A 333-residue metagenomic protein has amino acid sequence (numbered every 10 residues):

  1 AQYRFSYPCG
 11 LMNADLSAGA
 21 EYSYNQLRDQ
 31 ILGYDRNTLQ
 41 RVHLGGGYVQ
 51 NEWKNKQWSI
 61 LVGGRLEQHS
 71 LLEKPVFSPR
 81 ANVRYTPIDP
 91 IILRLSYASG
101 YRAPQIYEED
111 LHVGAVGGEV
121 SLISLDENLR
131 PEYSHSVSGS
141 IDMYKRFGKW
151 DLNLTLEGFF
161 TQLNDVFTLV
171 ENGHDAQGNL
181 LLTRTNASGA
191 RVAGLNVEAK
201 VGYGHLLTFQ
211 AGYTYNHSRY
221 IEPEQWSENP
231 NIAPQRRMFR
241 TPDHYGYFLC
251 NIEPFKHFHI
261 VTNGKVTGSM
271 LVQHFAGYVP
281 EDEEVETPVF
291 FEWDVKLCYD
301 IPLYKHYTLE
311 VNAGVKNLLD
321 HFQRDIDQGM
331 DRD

Functional and structural regions predicted by a protein language model:
A1-E73, L152-G158, G194, L206-G212: Face-selective signature of the C-terminal outer-membrane beta-barrel domain
A1-F5, G47-W53, A81-Y85, G139-M143 (+6 more regions): Residues on the lipid-exposed face of transmembrane beta-strands in outer-membrane beta-barrel proteins
F5-L11, E52-Q57, F77, Y85-D89 (+9 more regions): Outer-membrane beta-barrel strand-turn architecture
A18-Y24, V62-L66, L95-S99, E108 (+4 more regions): Transmembrane beta-barrel strands of outer-membrane/channel proteins
R41-G45, K54, P75-F77, Y133-V137 (+5 more regions): Residues that define the transmembrane beta-barrel architecture of outer-membrane proteins
K54-S59, N153-T155, F159-Q162, T183-F275: Gram-negative outer-membrane beta-barrel transporters
T86, R94, N128-N186, R191-A193: Membrane-embedded beta-barrel scaffold of Gram-negative outer-membrane proteins
N164, K265-A276, Y299-D333: C-terminal beta-signal and adjacent terminal beta-strands/loops of Gram-negative outer-membrane beta-barrel proteins
